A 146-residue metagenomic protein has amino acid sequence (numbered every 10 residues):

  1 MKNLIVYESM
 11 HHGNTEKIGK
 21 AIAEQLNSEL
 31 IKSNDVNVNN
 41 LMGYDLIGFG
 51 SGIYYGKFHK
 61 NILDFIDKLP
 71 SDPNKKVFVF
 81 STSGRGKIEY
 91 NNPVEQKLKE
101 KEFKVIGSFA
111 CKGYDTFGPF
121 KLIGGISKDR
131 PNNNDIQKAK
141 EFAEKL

Functional and structural regions predicted by a protein language model:
N3-V6, M10, E16, A23-I31 (+1 more regions): FMN-binding flavodoxin-like domain, especially the glycine-rich phosphate-binding loop
S33-V36: Conserved SAM/SAH-binding loop
